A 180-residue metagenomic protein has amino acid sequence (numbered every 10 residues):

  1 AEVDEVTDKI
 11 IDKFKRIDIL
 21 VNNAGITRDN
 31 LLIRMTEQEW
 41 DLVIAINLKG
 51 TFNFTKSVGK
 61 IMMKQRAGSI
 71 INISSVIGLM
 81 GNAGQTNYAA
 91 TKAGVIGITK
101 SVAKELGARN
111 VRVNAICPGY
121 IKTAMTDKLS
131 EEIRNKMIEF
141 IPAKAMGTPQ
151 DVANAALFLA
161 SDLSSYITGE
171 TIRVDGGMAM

Functional and structural regions predicted by a protein language model:
V3, L31-L32, E39-I44, T126 (+1 more regions): Substrate-binding pocket helix/loop in short-chain dehydrogenase/reductase
R16, G107, R112, I167-G169: Short, small/polar-rich loop/turn modules that mediate ligand/substrate recognition or access, typified
M35, G81-A89, S101, L129: Active-site loop-to-helix junction immediately N-terminal to the catalytic Tyr of the SDR YXXXK motif in Rossmann-fold
T55, T91, T99: Active-site helix of classical SDR
K60, K104-A108, S165: Alpha-helical segment proximal to the catalytic Tyr-Lys
S75: Residue(s) in the substrate-gating loop at a strand-loop-helix junction that position the organic substrate next
A115, I138-L163, I167, G176: C-terminal helical subdomain
